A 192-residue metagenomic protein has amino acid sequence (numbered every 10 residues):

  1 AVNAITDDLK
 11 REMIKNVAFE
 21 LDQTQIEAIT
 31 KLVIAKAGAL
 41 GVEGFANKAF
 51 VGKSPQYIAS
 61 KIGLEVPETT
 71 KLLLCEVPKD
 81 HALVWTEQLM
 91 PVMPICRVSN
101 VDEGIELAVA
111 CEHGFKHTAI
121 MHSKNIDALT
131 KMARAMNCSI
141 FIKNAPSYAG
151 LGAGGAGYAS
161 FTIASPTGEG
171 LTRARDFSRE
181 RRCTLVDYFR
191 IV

Functional and structural regions predicted by a protein language model:
A1-A4, I163: Short beta-strand and adjoining strand-loop segment in the mid-core of the Rossmann-like NAD(P)-dependent dehydrogenase
N3-G114: NAD(P)-dependent aldehyde/semialdehyde dehydrogenase
G63-V192: Conserved C-terminal structural/oligomerization subdomain of aldehyde/semialdehyde dehydrogenase
